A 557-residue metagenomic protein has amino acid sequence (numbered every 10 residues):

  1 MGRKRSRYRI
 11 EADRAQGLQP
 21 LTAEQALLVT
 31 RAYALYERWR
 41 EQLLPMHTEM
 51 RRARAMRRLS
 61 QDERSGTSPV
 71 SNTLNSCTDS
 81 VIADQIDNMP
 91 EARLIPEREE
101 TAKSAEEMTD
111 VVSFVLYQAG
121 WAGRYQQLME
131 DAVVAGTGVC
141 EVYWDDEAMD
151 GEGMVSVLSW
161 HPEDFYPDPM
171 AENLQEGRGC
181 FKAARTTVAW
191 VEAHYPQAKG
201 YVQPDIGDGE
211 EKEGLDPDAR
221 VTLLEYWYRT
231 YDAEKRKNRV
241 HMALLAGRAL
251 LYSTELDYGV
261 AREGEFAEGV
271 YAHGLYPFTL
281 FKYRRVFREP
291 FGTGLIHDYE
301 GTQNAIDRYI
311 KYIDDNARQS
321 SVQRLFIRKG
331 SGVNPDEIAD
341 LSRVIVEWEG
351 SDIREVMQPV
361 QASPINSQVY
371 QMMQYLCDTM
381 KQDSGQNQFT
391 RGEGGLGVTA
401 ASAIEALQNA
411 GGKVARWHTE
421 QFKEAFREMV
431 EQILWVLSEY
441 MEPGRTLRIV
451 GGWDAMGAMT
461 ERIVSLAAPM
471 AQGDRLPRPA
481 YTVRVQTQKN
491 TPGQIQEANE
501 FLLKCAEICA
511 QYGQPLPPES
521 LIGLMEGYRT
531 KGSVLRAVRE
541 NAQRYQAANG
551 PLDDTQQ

Functional and structural regions predicted by a protein language model:
M1-Q557: Extended alpha-helical, oligomerization-prone segments that build pores/tubes and scaffolds
